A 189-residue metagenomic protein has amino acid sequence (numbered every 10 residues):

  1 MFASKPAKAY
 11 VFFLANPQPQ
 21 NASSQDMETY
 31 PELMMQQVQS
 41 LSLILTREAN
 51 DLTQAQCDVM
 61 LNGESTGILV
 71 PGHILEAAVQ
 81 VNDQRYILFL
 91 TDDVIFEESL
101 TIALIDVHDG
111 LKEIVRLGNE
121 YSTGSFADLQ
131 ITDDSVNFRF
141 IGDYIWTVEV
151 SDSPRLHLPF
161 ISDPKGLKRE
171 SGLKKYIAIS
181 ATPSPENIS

Functional and structural regions predicted by a protein language model:
E28-T46, Q130-S189: Acidic, small-residue rich beta-repeat scaffolds with periodic aromatic anchors
A49-Q54, I95-E98: Short, solvent-exposed loop/turn segments at conserved positions within beta-propeller repeat blades
T53-G63: Short polybasic amphipathic segments
E64-L69, E113-R116: A short beta-strand motif characteristic of beta-propeller blades
P71-V81, E120-L129, L167-G172: Repeated scaffold domains used in trafficking and secretory/extracellular systems, primarily beta-propellers
F96-A103, Y144-E149: Structural motif
